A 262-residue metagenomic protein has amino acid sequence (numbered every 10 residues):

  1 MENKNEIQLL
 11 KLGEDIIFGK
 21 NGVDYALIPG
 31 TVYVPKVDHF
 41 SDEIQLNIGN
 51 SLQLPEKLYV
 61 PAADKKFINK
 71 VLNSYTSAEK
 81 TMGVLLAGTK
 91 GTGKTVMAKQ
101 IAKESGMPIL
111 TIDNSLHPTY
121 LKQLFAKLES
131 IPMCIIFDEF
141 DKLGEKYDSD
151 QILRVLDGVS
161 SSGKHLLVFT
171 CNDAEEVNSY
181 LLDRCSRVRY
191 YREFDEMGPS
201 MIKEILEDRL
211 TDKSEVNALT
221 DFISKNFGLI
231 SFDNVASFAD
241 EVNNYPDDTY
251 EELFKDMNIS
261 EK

Functional and structural regions predicted by a protein language model:
M1-Y33, I48-N50, R184-C185, Y190-K262: C-terminal alpha-helical "lid" subdomain
L46-V84: Pre-Walker A (pre-P-loop) alpha-helix and adjacent loop at the N terminus of AAA/AAA+ ATPase modules, a conserved
K66-F67, A102-P132, G144-D150: Short glycine-rich substrate-engagement loop in P-loop NTPases that contacts/grips substrate
S77-A98: Walker A/P-loop nucleotide-binding motif
V84, I135-D138: Hydrophobic positions in the central parallel beta-sheet of the AAA+
M107, G163-H165, R184-Y190: Short glycine-/polar-rich loops that comprise or flank the Walker A/P-loop and associated switch/sensor motifs
L116-P118, D141-K142, N172-V177, E196-I202: Conserved nucleotide-binding/hydrolysis micro-motifs of P-loop NTPases
A126, D141-D183: Conserved catalytic/switch belt of AAA+ P-loop NTPases
